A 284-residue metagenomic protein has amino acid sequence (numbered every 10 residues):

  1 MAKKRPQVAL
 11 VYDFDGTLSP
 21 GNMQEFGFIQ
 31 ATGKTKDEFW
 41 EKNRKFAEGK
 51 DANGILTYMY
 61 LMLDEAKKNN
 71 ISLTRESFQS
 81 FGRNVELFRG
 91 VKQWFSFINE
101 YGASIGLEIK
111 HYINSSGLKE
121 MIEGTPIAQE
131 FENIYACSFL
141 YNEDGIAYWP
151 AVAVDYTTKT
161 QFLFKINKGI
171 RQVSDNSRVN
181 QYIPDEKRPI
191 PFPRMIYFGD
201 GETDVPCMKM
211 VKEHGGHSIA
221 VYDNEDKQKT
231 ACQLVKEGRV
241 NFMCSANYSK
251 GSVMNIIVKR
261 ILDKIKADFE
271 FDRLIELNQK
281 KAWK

Functional and structural regions predicted by a protein language model:
M1-A2, F192: Short, basic/aromatic recognition patches
A2-E143, V240: Alpha-helical substrate-recognition element adjacent to the catalytic core
G82, E86-Y112, S116-K284: C-terminal cap/substrate-recognition subdomain and adjoining C-terminal extension of metal-dependent phosphatase-like
